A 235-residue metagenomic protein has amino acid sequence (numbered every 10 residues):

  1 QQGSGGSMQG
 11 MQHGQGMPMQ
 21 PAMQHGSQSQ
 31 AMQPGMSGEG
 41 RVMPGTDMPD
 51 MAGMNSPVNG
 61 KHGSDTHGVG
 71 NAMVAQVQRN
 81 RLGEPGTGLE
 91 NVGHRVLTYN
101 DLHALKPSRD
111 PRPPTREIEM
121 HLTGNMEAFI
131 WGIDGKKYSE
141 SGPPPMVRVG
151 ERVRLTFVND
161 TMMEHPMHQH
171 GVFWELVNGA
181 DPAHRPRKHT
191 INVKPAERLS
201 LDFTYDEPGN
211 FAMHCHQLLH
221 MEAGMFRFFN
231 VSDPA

Functional and structural regions predicted by a protein language model:
Q1-A235: Copper-binding active sites and cupredoxin-like electron-transfer domains, recognizing His/Cys-rich ligand loops
